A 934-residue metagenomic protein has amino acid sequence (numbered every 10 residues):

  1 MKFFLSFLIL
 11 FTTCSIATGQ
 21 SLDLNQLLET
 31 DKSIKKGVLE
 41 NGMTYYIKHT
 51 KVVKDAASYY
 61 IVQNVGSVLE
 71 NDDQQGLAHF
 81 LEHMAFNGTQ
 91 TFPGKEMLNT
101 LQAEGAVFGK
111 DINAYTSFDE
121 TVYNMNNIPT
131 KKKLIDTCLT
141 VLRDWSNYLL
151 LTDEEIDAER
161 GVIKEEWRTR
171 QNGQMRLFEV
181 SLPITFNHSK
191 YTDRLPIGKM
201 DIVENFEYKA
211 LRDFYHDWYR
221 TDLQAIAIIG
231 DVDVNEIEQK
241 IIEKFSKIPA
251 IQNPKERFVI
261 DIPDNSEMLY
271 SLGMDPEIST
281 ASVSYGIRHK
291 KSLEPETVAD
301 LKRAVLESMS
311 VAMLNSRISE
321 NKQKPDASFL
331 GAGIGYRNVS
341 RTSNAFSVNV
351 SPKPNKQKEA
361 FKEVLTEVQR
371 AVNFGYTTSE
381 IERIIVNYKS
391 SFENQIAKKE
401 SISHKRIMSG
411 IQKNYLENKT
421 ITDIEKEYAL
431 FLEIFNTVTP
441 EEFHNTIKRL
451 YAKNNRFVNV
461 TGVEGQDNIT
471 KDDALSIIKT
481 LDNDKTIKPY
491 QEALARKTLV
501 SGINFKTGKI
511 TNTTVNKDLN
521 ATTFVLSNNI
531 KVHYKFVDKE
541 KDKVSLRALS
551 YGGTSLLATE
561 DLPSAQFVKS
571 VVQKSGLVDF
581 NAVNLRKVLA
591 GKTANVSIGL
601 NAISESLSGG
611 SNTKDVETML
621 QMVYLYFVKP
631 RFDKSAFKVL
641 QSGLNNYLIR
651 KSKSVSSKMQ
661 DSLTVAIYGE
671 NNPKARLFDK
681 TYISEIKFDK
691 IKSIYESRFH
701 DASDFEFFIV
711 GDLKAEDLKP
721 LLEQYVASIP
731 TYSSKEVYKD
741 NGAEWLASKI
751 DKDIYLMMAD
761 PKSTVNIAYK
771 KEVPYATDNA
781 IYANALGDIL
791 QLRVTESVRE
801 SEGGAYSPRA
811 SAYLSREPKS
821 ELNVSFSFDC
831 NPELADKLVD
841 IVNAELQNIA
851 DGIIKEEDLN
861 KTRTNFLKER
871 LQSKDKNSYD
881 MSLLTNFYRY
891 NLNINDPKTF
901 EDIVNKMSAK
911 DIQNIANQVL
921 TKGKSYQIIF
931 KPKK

Functional and structural regions predicted by a protein language model:
M1-S21: Bacterial Sec-dependent N-terminal signal peptides
G19-I47, D233-D300, A304-V305, S319 (+11 more regions): Proteolytic maturation boundary segments
K48, V53-E70, L77-A78, K95-D144 (+15 more regions): M16 family metallopeptidases and their MPP-like homologs
Q75-H83, N87, A312, L562-S570 (+2 more regions): Active-site recognition of the HExxH zinc-binding catalytic motif
N147, E155-A210, F214-L223, I228-I229 (+3 more regions): Hydrophobic, small-residue-rich alpha-helical packing segments that form membrane-like cores
E207-R212, I686-K692: Append "and occasionally in soluble cytosolic enzymes with long acidic Gly/Pro-rich linkers
Y219, F699-H700: Flexible, low-complexity linker/tail segments at the boundary of structured domains
